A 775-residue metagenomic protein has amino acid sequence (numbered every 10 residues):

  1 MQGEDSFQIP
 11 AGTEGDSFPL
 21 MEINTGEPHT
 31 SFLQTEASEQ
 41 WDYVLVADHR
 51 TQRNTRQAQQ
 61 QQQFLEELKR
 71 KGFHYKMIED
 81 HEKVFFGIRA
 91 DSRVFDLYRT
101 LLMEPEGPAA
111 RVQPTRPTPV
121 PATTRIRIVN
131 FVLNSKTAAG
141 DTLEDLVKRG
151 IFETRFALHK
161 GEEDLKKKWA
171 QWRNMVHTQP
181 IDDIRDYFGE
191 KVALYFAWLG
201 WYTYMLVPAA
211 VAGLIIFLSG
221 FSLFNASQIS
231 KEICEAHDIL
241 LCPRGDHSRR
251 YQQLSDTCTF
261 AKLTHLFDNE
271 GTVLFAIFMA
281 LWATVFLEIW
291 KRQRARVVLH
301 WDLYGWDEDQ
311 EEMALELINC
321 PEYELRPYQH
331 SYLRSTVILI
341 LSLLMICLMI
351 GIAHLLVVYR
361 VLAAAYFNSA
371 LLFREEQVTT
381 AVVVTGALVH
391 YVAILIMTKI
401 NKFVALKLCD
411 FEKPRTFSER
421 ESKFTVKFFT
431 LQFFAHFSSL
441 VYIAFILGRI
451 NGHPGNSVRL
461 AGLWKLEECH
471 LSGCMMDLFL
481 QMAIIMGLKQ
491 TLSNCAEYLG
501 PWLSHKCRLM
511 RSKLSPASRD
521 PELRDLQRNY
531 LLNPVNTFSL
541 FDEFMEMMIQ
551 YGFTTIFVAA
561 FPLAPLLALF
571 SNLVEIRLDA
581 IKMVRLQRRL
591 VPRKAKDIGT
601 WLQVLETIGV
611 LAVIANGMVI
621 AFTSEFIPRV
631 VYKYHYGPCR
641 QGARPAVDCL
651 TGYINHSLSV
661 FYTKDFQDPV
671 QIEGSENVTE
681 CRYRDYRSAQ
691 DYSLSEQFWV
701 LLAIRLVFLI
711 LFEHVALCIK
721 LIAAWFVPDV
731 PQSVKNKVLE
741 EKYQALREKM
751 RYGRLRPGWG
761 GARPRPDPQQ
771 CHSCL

Functional and structural regions predicted by a protein language model:
Q2-L775: Intrinsically disordered cytosolic tails
